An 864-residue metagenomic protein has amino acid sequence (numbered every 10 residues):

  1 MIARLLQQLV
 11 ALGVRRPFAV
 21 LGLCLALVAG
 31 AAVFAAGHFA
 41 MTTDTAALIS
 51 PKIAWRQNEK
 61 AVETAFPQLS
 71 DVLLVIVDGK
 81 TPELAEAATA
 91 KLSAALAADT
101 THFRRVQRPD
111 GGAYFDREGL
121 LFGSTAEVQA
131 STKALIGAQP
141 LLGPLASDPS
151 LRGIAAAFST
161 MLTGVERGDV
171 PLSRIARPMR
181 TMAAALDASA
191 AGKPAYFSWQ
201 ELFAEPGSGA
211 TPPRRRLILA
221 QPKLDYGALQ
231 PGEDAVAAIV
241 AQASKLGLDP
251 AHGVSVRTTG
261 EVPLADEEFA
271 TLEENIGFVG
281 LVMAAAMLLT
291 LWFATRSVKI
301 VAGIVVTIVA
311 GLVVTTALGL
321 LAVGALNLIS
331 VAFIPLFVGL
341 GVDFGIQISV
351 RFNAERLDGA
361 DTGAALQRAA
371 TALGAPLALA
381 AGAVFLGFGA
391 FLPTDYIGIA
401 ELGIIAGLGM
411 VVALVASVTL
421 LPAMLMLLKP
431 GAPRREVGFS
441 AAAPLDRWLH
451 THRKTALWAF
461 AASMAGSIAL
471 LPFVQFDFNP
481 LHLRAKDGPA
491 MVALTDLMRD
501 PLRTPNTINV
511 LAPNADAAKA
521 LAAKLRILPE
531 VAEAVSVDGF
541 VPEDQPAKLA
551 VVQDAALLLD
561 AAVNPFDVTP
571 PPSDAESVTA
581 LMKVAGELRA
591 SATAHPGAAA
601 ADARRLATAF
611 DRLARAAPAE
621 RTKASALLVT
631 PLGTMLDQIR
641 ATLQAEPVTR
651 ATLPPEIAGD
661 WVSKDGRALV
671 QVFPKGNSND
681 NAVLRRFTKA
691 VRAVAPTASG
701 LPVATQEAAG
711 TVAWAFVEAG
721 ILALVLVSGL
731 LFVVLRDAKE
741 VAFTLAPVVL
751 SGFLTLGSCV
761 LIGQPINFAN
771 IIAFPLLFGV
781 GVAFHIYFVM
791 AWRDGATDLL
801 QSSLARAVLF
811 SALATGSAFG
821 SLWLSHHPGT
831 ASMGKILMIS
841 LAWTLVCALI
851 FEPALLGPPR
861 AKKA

Functional and structural regions predicted by a protein language model:
M1-L48, W55, K60-A61, L224-Q230 (+2 more regions): Membrane-embedded transmembrane helical bundles of large multi-pass transporters/channels
I2-V282: Membrane-proximal extracytoplasmic
A36-K80, E86, A190-S208, D446 (+10 more regions): Solvent-exposed, non-transmembrane loop/terminal regulatory segments of multi-pass membrane proteins
P109-R117, D538-A550, V703-A709: Short proline/glycine- and acidic-rich turn/helix-capping motifs at secondary-structure junctions
R117-A134, Q545-A561, T711-I721: Short, low-order "capping/linker" segments at domain edges
T163-V298, G586-V727: Extracytoplasmic
K548-T608: Charged, amphipathic alpha-helical linkers/stalks
